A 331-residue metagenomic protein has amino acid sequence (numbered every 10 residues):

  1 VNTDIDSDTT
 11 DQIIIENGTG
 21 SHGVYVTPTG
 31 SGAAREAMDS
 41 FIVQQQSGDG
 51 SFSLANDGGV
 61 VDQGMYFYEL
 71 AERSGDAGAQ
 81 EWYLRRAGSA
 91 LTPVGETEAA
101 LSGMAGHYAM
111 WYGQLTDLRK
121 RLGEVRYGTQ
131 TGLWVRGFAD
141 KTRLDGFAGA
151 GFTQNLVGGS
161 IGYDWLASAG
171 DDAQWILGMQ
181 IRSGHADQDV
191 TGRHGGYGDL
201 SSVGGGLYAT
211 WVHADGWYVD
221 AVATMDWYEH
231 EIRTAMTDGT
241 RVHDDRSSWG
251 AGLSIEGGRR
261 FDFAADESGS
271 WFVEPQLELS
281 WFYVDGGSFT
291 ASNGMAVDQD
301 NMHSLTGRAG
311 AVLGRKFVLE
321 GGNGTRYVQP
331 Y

Functional and structural regions predicted by a protein language model:
V1-F41, G307-A309: Extracellular beta-strand/loop-rich repeat segments of large surface/secreted proteins
T9, G18, V157-I161, A223 (+5 more regions): One face of beta-strands
I13-I15, L118, L122, G324-Y331: Short, intrinsically disordered, charge-balanced linker/junction segments flanking boundaries in proteins
A33-G50, G149-A167, A296-S304: Short secondary-structure subsegments characteristic of cysteine-rich extracellular domains
S47-T92: Low-complexity acidic/polar repeat-biased segments
A87-S268, G294: Outer membrane beta-barrel translocator domains of Type V secretion systems
A169, Y283, A296-Y331: Outer membrane beta-barrel transmembrane domains
G257-R259, F272-V284: Solvent-exposed flexible segments
